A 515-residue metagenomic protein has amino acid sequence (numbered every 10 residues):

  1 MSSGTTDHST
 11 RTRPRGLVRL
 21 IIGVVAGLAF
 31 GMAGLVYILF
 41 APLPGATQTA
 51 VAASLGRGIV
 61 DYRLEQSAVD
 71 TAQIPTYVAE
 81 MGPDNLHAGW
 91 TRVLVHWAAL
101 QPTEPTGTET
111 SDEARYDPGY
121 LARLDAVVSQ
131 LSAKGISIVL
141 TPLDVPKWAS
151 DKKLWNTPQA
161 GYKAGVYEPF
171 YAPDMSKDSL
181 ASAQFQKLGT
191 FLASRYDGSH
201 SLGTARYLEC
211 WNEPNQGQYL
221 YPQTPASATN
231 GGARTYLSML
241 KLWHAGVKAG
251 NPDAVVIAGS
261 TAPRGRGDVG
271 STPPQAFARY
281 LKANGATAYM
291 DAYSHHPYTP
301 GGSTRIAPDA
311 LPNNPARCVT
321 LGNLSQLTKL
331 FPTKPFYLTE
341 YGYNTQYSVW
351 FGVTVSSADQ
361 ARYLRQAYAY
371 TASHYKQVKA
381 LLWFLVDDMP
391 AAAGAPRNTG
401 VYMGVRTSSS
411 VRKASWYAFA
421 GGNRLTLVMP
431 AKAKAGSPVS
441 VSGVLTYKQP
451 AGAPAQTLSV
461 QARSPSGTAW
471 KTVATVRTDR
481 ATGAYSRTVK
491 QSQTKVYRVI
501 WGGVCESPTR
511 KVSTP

Functional and structural regions predicted by a protein language model:
M1-T10: Short, intrinsically disordered terminal tails adjacent to the first/last structured region
R11-G27: N-terminal Sec-pathway targeting helices
M32-A46: Membrane-interface motif at the C-terminal end of an N-terminal transmembrane signal
P42-G203, Y207-E209, N215-A228, T261-P263 (+1 more regions): N-terminal substrate-binding region of glycoside hydrolase catalytic domains
D70, I74, T141, S182-R206 (+1 more regions): Noncatalytic carbohydrate-binding groove/subsite architecture in carbohydrate-active enzymes
L100-T103, W148-K152, G217-L220, R266-G267 (+4 more regions): Extracytoplasmic/secreted cell-surface and envelope-processing proteins
N156, G161-E168, Y219, S348-Y363 (+4 more regions): Aromatic-rich peripheral "rim/lid" segments of glycoside hydrolase catalytic domains that contact and position glycan
G421-P515: Solvent-exposed beta-strand/loop surfaces, strongest in extracytoplasmic domains of secreted and cell-surface proteins
